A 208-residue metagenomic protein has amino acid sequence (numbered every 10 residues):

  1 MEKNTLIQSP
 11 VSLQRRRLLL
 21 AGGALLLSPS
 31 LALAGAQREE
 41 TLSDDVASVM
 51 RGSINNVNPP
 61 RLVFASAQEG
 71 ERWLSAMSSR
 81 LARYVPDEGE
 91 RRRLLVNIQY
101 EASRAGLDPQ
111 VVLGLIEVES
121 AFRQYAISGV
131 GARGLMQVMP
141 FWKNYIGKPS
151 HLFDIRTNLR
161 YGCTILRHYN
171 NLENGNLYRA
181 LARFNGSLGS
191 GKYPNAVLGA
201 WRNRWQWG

Functional and structural regions predicted by a protein language model:
T5-L25: N-terminal secretory signal peptides and thylakoid transit peptides that target proteins across membranes
S12, S43, A47, E71-L74: Onset of an N-terminal alpha helix
A21, A32-L33: Cleavable N-terminal signal peptides
G35-L42: Cleaved targeting-peptide boundary
A36, N56-G208: Catalytic glycan-binding domains that act on GlcNAc-containing polysaccharides
L42-N56: N-terminal targeting leaders that direct proteins to extracytoplasmic destinations
